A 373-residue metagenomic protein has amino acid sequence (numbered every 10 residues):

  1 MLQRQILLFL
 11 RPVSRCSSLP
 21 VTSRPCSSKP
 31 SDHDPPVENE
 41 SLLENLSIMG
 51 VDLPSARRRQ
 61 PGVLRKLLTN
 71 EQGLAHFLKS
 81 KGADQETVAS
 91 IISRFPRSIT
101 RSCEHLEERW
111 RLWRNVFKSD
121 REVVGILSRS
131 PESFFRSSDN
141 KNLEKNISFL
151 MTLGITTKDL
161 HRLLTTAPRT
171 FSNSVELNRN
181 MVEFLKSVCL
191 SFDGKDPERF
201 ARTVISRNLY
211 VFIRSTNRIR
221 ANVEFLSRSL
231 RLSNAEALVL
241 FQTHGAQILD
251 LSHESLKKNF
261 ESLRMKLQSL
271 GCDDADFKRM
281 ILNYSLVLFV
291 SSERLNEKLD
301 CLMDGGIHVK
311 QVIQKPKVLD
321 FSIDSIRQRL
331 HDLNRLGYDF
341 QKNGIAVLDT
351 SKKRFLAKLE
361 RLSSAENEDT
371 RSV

Functional and structural regions predicted by a protein language model:
L2-V373: Long amphipathic alpha-helical repeat/alpha-solenoid cores
